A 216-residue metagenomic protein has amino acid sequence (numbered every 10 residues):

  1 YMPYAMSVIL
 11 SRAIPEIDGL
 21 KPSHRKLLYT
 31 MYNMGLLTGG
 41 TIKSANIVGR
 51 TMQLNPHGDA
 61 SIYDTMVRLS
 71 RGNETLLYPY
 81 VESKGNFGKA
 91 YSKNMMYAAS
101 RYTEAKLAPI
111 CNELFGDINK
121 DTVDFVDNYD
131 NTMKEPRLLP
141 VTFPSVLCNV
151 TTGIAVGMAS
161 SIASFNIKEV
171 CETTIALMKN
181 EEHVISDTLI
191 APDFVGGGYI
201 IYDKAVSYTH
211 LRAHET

Functional and structural regions predicted by a protein language model:
Y1-A205: Catalytic phosphate-handling regions of large nucleic-acid enzymes and associated NTPases
T209-T216: Conserved small/polar residues in nucleotide/adenosyl-binding loops
